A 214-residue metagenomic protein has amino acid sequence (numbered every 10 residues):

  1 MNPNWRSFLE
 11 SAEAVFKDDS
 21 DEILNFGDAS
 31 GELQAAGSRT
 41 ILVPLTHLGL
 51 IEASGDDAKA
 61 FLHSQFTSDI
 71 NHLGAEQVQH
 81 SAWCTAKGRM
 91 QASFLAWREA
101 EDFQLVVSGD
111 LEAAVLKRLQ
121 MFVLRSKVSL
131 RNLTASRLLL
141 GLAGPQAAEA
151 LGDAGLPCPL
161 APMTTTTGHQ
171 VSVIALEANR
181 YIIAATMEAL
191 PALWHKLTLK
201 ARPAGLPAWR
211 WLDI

Functional and structural regions predicted by a protein language model:
M1-I214: Basic, glycine/lysine-rich polyanion-binding surfaces/domains
